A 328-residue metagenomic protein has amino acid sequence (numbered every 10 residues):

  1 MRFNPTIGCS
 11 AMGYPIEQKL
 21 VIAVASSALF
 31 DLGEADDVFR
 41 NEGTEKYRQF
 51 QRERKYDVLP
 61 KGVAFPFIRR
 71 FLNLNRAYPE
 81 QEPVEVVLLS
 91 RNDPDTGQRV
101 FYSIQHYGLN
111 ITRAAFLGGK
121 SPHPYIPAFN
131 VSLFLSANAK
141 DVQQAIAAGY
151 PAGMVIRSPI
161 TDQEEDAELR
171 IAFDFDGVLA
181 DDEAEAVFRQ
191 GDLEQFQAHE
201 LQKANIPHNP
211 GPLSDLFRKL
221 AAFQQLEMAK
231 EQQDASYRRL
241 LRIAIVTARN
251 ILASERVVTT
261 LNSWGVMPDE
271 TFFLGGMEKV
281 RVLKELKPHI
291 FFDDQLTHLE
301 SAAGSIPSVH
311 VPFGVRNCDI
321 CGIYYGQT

Functional and structural regions predicted by a protein language model:
R2-F3, I7-I22, A139-K203, S214-R218 (+4 more regions): Asp-based, Mg2+/Mn2+-dependent phosphohydrolase catalytic module
A11-K120, E165, F175-F273: Alpha-helical substrate-recognition element adjacent to the catalytic core
F39-R40, R52, V84, T96-Q143 (+6 more regions): A cross-kingdom feature marking solvent-exposed beta-strand/loop segments within repeated, beta-rich binding/scaffold
